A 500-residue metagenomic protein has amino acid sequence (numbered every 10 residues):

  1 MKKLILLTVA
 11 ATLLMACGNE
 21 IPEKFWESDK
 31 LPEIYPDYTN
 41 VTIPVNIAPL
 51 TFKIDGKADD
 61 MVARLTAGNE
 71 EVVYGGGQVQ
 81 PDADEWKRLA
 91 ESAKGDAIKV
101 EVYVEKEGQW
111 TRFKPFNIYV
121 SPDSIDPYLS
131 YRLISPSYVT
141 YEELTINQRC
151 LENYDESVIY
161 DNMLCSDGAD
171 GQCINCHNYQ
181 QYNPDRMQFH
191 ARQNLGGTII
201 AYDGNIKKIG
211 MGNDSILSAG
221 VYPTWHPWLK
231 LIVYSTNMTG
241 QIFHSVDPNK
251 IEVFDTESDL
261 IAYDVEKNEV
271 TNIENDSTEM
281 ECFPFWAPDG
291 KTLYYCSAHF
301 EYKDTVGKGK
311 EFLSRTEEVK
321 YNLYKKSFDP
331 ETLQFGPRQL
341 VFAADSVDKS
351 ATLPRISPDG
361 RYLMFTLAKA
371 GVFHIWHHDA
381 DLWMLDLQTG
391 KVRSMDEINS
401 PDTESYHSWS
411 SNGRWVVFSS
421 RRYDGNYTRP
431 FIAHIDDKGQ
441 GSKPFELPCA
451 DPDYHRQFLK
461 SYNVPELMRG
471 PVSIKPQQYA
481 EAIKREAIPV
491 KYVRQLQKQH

Functional and structural regions predicted by a protein language model:
M1-E23: Bacterial Sec-dependent N-terminal signal peptides
C17-H500: Sequence signature of WD/YWTD-type beta-propeller architectures
